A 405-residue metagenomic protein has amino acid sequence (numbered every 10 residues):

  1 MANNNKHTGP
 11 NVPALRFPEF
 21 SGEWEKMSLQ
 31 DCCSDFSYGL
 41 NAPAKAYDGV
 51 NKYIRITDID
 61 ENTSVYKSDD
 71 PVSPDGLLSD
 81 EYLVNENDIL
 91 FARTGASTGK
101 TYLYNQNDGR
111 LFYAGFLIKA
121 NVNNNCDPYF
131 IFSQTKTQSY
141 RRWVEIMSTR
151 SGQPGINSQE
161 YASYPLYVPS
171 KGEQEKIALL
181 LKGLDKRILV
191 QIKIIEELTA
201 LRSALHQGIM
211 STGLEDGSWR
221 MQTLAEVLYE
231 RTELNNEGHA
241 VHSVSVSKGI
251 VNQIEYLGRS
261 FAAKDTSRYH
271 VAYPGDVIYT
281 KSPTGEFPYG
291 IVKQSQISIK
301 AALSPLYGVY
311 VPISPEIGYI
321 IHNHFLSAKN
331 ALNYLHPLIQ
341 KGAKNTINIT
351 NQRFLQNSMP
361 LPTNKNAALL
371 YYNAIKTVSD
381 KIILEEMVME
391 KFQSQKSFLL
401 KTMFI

Functional and structural regions predicted by a protein language model:
A2-H7, A14-E23, M27, G155 (+3 more regions): A structural feature that tracks compact, well-ordered secondary-structure segments with a strong bias toward
K6-P13, L111-F116, T149-G172, K300-L306 (+1 more regions): A short glycine-rich beta-alpha junction/loop motif
V12-Y38, S163, K171, T212-N235: Non-catalytic DNA-recognition/assembly elements of restriction-modification systems
E23, L40-N41, L78, R150 (+4 more regions): Short, solvent-exposed loop/turn positions at domain surfaces that link secondary-structure elements or cap domain
Q30-P43, T57-D88, A225-H239, S245-V277: Sequence-specific dsDNA recognition surfaces
A42-G49, I146-M147, E237-V244, H336-I339: Short coil/turn segments at secondary-structure boundaries
R55-T57, D70-K136, Y273-P274, I278-K329 (+2 more regions): A short beta-sheet element
